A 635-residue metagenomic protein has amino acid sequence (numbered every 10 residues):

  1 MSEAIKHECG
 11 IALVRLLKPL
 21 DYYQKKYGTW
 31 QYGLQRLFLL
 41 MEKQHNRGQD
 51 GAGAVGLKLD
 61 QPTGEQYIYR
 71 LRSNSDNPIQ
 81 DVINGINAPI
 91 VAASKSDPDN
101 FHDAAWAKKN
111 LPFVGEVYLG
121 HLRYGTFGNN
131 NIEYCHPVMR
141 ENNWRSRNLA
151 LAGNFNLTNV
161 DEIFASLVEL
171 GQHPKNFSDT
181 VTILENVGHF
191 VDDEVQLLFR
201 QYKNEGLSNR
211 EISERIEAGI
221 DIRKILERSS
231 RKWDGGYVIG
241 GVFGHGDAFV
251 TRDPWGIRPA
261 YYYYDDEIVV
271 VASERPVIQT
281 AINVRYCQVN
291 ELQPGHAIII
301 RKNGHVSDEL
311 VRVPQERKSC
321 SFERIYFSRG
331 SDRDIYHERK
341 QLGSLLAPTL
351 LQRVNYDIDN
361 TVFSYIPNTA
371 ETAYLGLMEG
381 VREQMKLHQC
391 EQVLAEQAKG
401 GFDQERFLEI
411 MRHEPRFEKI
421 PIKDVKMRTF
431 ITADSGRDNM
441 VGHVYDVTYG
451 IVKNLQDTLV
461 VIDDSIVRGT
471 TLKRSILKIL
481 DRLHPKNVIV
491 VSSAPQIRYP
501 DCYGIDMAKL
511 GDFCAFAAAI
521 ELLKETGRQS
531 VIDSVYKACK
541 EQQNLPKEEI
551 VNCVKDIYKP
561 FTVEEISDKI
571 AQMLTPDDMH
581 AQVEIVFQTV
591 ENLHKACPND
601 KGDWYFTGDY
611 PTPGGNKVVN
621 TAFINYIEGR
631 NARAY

Functional and structural regions predicted by a protein language model:
M1-Q293, I299-V362, I366-P367: Conserved short alpha-helical segments that host acidic/polar catalytic motifs at enzyme active sites
D76-N130, L375, G380-K386, Q397-G442 (+1 more regions): Cofactor-binding active-site loop characterized by glycine-rich and histidine/acidic residues
G120, A152, V242, T251-R252 (+12 more regions): Generic beta-strand/beta-sheet core signal
N131-P137, I282, M440-Y449, N454 (+1 more regions): Active-site-adjacent structural elements in folded domains
S230, H245-D247, R252, P259 (+10 more regions): PRPP-dependent phosphoribosyltransferase catalytic core
K232-G235, R339-D359, T372, L377-G380 (+2 more regions): Phosphate/ATP-binding catalytic cores across multiple sugar-kinase/actin-like superfamilies, primarily ASKHA
G304-C320, Y365-R406: Terminal amphipathic helices with adjacent charged low-complexity linkers/tails
F363, A370-L377, F417, T448 (+1 more regions): Extended, hydrophobic alpha-helical segments in both membrane/secreted and soluble proteins
